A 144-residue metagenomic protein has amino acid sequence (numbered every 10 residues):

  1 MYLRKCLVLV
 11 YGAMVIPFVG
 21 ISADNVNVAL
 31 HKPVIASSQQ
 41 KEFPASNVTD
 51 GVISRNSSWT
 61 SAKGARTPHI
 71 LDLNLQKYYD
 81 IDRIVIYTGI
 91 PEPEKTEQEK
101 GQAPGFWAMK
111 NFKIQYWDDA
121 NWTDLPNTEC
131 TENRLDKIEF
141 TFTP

Functional and structural regions predicted by a protein language model:
M1-L3: N-terminal secretory signal peptides that target proteins for export/translocation
L7-V8, I35, S58, K137-F140: Sequence-pattern detector for short linear motifs and compositional/periodic biases rather than a specific fold
V8-P17: Bacterial N-terminal signal peptides
F18-I81, Y87-A108, N121, N127: Disordered, acidic Ser/Thr/Pro-rich linker "stalks" and the adjacent N-terminal cap of the next globular domain
F112-I114: Short beta-strand elements bearing conserved aromatic residues within extracellular beta-rich modules
W117-D118: Intrinsically disordered, low-complexity terminal regions
N127-P144: Beta-sandwich interaction modules
